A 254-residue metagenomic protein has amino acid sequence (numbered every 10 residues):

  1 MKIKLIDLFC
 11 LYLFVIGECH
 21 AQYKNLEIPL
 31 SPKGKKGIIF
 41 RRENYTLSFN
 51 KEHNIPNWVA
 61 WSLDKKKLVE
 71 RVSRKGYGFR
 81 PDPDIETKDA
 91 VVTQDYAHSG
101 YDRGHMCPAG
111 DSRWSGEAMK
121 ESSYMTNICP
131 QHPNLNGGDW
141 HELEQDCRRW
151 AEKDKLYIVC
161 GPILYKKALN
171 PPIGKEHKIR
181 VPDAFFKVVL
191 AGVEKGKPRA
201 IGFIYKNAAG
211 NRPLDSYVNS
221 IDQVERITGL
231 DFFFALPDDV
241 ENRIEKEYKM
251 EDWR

Functional and structural regions predicted by a protein language model:
M1-Q22: Bacterial Sec-dependent N-terminal signal peptides
C19-R254: Domain-level detector for secreted/extracellular nuclease and nuclease-toxin modules, and for the ENPP-like C-terminal
